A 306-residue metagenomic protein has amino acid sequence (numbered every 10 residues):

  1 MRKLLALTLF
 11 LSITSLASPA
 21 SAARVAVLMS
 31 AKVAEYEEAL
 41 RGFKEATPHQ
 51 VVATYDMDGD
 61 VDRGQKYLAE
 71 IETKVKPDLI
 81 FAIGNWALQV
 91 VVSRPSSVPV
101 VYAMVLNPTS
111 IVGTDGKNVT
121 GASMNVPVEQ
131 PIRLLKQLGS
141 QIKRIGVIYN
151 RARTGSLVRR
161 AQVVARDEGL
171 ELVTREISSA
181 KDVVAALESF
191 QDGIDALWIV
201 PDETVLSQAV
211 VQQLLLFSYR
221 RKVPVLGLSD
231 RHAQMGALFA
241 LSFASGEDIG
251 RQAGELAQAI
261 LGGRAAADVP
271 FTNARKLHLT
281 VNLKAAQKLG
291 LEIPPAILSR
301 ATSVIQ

Functional and structural regions predicted by a protein language model:
M1-L4: Positively charged n-region of N-terminal signal peptides that target proteins for export
A6-S15: Bacterial N-terminal signal peptides
A20-Q306: Short hydrophobic alpha-helices and adjacent helix-cap/hinge residues
